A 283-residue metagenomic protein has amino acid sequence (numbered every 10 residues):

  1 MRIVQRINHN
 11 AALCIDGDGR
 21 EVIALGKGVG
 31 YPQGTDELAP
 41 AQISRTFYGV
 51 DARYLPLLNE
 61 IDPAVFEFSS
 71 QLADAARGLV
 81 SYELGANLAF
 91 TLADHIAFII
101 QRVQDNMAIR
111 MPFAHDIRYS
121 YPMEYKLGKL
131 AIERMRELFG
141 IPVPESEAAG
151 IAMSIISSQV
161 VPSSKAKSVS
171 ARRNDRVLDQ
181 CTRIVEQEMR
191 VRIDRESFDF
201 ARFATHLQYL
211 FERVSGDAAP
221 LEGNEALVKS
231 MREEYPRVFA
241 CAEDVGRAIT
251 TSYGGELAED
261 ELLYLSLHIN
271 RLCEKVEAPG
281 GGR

Functional and structural regions predicted by a protein language model:
M1-R283: A cross-family "folded-core" feature that marks the main globular domain of proteins
